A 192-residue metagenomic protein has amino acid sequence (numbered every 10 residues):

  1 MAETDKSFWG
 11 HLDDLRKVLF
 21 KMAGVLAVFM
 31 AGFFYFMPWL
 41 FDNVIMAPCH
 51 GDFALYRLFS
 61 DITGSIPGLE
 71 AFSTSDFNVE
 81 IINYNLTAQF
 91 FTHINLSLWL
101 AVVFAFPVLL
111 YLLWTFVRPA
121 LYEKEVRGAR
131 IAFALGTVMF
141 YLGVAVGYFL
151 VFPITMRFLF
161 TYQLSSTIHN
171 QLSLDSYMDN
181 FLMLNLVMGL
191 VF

Functional and structural regions predicted by a protein language model:
M1-F192: Membrane topogenic/interface segments and analogous intrinsically disordered interaction regions
